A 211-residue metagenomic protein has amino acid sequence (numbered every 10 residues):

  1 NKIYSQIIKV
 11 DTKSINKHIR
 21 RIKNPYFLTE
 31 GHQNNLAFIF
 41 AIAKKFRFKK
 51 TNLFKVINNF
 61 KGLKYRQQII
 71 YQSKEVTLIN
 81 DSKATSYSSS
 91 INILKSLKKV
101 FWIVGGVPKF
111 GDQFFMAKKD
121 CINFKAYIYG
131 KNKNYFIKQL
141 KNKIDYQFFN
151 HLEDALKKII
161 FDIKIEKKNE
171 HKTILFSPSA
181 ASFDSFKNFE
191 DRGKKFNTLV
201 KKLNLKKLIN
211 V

Functional and structural regions predicted by a protein language model:
Y4-H18, L28, F54-N58, Q68 (+1 more regions): Beta-strand->loop->alpha-helix junctions that form or flank phosphate-binding loops in nucleotide-handling enzymes
S5-T12, W102, K125-K131: Short, hydrophobic beta-strand segments that form beta-sheet elements in well-ordered domains
P25-N123: Nucleotide phosphate-binding/pyrophosphate-handling subdomain across enzymes that bind or process nucleotide phosphates
A37, S185-F189: Short, solvent-exposed loop/turn segments at secondary-structure boundaries
F110-K172, V211: C-terminal helical cap/extension that packs against the catalytic core of soluble nucleotide-cofactor enzymes
I174-S179: Short beta-strands and strand-loop turn motifs
N197-V211: Short, flexible loop segments at boundaries between secondary-structure elements
